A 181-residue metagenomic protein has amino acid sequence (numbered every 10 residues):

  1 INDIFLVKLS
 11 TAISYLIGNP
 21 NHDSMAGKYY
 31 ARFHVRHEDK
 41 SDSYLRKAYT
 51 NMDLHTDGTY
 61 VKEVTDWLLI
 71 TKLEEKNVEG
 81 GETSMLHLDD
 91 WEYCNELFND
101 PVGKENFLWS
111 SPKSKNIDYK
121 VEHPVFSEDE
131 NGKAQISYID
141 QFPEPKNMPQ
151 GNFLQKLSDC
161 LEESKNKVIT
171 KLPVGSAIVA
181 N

Functional and structural regions predicted by a protein language model:
I1-N21, L172: N-terminal auxiliary "cap/dimerization" subdomain that precedes the catalytic jelly-roll/cupin core of mononuclear
Y15-H22, T59, E75-K76: Alpha-helix capping at helix-to-loop junctions
H22-A31: A short, surface-exposed interaction/processing loop segment used at functional sites
A31-V174, V179: Active-site environment of non-heme Fe oxygenases that use a 2-His-1-carboxylate facial triad
